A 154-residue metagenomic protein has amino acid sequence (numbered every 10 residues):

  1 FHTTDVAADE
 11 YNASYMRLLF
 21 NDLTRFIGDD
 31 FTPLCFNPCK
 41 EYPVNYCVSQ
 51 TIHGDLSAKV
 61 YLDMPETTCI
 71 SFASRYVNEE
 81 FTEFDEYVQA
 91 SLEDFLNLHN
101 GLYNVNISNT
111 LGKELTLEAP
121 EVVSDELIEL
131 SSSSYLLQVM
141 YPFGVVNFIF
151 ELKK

Functional and structural regions predicted by a protein language model:
F1-K154: N-terminal auxiliary interaction/assembly segments of multi-subunit proteins
